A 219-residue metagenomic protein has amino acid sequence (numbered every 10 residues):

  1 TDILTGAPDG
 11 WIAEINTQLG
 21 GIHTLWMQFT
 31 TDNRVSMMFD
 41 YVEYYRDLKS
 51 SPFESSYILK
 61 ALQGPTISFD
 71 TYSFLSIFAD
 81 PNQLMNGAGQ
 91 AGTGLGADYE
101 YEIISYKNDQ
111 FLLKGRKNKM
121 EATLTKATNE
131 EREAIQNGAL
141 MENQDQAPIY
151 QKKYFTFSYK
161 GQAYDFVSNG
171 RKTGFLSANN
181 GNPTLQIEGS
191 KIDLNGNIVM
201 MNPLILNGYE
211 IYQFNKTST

Functional and structural regions predicted by a protein language model:
T1-T66, E133-P148, K152: Acidic/polar, low-complexity intrinsically disordered N-terminal segments immediately downstream of a Sec signal
G6-G10, Q90-N108, M141-S158: Extended amphipathic, helix-rich lipid-handling scaffolds
G20, L48-S50, K117-K119, G161 (+1 more regions): Glycine-centered tight beta-turn/hairpin loop motif at sheet-sheet or coil-to-beta transitions
W26-F29, T93, Y99-Y106, L124 (+1 more regions): A structural signal for short, hydrophobic beta-strand segments that form beta-sheets in beta-rich/all-beta domains
D32, L62, Y106-N108, N118: Short strand-connecting beta-turns/loops that link adjacent beta-strands
D40-D98, T173-S218: Contiguous, well-ordered beta-strand patches that form the walls/edges of small beta-barrel/beta-sandwich domains
D109-L124: Ser/Thr/Pro-rich, low-complexity mucin-like regions that serve as glycosylated stalks/linkers or repetitive adhesive
E121, A127-T219: Preference for solvent-exposed, low-hydrophobicity sequence contexts
